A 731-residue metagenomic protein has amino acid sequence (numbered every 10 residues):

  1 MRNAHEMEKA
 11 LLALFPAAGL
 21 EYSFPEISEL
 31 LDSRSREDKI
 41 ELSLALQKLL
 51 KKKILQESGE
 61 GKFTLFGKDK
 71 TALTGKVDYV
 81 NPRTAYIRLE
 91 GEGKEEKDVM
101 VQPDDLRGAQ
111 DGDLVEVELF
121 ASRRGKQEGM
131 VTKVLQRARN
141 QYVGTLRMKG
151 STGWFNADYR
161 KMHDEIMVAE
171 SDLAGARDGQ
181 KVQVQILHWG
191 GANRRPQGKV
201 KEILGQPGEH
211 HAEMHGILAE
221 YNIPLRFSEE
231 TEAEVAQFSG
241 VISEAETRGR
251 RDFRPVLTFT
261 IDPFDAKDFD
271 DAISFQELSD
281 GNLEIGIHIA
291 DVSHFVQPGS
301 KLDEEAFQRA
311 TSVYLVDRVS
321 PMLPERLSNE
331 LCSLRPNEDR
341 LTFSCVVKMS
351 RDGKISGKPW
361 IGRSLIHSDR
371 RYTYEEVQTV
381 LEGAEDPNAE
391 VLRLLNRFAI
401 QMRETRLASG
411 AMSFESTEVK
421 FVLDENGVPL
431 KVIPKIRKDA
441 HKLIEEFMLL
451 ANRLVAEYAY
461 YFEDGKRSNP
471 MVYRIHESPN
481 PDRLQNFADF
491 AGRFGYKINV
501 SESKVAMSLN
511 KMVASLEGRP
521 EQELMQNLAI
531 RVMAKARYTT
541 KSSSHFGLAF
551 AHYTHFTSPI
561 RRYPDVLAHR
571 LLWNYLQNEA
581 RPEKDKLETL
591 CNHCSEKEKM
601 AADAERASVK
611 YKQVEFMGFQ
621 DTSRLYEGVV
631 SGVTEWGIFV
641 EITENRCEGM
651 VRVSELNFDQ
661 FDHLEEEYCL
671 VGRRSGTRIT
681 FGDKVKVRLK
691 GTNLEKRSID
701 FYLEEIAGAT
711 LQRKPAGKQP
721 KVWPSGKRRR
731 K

Functional and structural regions predicted by a protein language model:
M1-V168: Charged, low-complexity terminal tails
R137, Q141-K731: Conserved, carboxylate-rich catalytic/transport cores that coordinate ions
